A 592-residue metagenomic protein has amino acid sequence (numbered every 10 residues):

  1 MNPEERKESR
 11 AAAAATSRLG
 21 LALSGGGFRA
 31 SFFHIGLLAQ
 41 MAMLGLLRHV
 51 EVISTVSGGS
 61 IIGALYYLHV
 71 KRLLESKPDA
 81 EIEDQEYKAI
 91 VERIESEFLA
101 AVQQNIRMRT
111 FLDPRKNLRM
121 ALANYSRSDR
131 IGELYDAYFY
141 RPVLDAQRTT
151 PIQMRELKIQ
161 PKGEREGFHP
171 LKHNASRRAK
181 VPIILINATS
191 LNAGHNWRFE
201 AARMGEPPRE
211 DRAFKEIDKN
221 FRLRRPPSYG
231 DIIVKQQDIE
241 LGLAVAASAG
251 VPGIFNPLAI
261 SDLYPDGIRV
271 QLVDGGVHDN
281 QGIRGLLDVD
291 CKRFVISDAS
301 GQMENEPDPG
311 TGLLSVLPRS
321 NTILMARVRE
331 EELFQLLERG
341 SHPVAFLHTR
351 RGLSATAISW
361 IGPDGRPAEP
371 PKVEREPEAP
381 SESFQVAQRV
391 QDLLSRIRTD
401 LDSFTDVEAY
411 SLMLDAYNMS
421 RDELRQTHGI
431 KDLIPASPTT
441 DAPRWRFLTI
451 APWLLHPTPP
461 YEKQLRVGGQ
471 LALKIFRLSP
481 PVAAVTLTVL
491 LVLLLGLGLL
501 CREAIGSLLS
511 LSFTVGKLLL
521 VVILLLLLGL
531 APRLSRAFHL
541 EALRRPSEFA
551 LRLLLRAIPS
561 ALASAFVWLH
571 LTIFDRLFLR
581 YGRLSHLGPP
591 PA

Functional and structural regions predicted by a protein language model:
M1-A592: Catalytic domains of lipid- and phosphate-ester/thioester hydrolases
